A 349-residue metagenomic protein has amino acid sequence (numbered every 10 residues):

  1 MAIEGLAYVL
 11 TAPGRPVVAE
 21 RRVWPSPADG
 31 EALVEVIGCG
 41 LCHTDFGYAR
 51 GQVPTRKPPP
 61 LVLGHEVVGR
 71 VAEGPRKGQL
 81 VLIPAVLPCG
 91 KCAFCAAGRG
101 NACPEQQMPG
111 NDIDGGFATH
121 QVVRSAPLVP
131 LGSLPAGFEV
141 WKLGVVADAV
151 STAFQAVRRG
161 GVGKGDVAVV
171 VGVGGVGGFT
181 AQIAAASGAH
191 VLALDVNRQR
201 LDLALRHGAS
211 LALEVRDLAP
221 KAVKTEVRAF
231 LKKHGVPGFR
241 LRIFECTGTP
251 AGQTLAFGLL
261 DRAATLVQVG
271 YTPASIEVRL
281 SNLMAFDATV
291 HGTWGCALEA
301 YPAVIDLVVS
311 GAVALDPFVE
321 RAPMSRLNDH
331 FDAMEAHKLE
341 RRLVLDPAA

Functional and structural regions predicted by a protein language model:
M1-G5, T254-L255, L298-A349: C-terminal hydrophobic helical "lid"/dimerization subdomain of Rossmann-like NAD(P)H-dependent oxidoreductases
V23-C39, Q52-A93, L134-P135: Glycine-rich beta-strand-centered segment in the early N-terminal region that forms part of a ligand/cofactor-binding
C42, A85-L131, A136, V140: Cysteine-cluster motifs in flexible loop/terminal segments that predominantly coordinate metals
E66, Q79-L80, F94, H120 (+4 more regions): Residue-level marker of beta-strand positions
L80, A126, A136-D217: Mid-domain Rossmann-like dinucleotide-binding core that forms the NAD(H)/NADP(H) cofactor-binding site
G160, S210-T289: Glycine-rich cofactor phosphate-binding loops and adjacent beta1-alpha1 units of small-molecule cofactor enzyme domains
N197, T272, C296: Residues in the short beta-alpha loop(s) of Rossmann-like NAD(P)-binding domains
T265-V267, V278-P317: Rossmann-fold dehydrogenase core element
